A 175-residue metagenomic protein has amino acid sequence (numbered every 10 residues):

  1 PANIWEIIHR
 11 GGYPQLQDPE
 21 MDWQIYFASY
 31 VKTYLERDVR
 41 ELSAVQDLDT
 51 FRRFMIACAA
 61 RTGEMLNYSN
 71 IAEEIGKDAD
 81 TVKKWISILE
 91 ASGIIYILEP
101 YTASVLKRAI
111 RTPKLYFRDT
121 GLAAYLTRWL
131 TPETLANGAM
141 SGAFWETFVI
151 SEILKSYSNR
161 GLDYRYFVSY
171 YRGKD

Functional and structural regions predicted by a protein language model:
P1-Q15: Amphipathic alpha-helical segments of the small helical/lid subdomains adjacent to P-loop NTPase cores
D18-D175: Accessory nucleic acid-recognition modules appended to NTPase machines
